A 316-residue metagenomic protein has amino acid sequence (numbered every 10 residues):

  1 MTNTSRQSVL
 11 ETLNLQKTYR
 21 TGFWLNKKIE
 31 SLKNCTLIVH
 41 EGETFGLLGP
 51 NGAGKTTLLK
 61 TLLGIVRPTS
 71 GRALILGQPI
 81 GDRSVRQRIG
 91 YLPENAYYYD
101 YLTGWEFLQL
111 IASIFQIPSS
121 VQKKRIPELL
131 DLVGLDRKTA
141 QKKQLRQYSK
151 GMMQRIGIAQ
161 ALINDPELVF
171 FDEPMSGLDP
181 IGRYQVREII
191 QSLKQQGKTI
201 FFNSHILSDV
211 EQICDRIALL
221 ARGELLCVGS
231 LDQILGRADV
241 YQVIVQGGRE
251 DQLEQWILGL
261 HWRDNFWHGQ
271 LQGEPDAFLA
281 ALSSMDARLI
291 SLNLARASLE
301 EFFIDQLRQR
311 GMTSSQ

Functional and structural regions predicted by a protein language model:
M1-T18, L25-K28, Q309-Q316: ABC-family P-loop ATPase nucleotide-binding domain
S5-Q7, G42, A238, D264: Sequence-level motif detector for i,i+2 pairs with an aromatic at +2
L10, K17-F202, L207-S208, Q212-A221 (+1 more regions): ABC transporter nucleotide-binding domains
L13-L15, C35, L260, L292: Generic beta-strand hydrophobic packing signal
S84, L235-A238, L307: Short, flexible helix/strand-to-coil boundary loops that buttress conserved ligand/catalytic motifs in alpha/beta
R187-Q272: ABC transporter nucleotide-binding domain
V240-R310: Short, charged/small-residue-rich alpha-helical element at the C-terminal edge of ABC transporter nucleotide-binding
